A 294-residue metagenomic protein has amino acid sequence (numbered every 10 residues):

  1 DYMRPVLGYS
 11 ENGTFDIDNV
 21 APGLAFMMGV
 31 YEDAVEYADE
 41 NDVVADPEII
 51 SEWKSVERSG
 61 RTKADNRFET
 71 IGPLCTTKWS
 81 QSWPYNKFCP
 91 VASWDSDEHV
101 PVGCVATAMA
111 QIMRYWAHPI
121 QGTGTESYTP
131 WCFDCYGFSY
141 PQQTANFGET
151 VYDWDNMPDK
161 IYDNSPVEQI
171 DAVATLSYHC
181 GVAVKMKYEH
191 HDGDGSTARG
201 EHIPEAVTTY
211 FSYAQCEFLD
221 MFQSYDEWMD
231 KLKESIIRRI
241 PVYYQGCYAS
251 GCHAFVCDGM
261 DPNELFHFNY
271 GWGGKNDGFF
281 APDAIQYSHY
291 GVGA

Functional and structural regions predicted by a protein language model:
D1-T14, P262-P282: Catalytic Cys-His active-site segments of thiol-dependent hydrolases/isopeptidases
D1-Y2, N12-D18, Q223-S224, D230 (+1 more regions): Segments that shape or occlude catalytic/ligand-binding pockets
N12-G195: Active-site-adjacent structural segments surrounding the nucleophilic cysteine of cysteine proteases and isopeptidases
V100, V105-I112, R199, I203-V207 (+2 more regions): Stable alpha-helical elements in mature extracytoplasmic
A108, Y188, P204, Y213 (+2 more regions): Extracellular hydrolytic enzyme modules, especially secreted metalloproteases of the metzincin/thermolysin-like class
H190-E201, E234, V256-D258: An exposed tryptophan-centered "aromatic clamp" motif
E205, T209-N269: Active-site-adjacent substructure of cysteine-protease-like catalytic cores
Q286-A294: Low-complexity, Gly/Ser/Thr/Pro-rich intrinsically disordered linker/tail segments
